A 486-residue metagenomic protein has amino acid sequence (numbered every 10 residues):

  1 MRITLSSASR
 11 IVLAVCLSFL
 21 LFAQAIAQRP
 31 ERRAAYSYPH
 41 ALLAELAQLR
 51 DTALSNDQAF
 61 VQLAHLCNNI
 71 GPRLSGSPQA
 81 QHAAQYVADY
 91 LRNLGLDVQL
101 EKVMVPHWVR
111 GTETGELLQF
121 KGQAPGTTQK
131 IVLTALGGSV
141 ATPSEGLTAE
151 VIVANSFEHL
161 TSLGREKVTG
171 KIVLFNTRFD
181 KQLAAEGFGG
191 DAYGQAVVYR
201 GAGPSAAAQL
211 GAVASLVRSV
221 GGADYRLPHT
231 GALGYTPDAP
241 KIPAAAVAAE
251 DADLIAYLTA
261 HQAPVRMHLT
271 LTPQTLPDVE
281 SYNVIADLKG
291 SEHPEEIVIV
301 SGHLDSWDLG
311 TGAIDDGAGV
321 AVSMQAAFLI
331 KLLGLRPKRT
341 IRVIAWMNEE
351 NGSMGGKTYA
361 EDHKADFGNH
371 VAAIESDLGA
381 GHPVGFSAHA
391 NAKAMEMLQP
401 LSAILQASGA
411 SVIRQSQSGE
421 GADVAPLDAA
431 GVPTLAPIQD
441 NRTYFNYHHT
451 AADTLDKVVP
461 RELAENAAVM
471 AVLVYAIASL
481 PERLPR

Functional and structural regions predicted by a protein language model:
V12-F22: Bacterial N-terminal signal peptides
R29-Y38, L42-A44, A64, N68-A185: Noncatalytic luminal/extracellular "stalk/propeptide" segments of secretory-pathway proteins
S37-S77, L227-A232, D305, D377-G381 (+1 more regions): N-terminal capping segment at the start of a domain
A44-E45, Q119-K121, V132-R165, L233-A313 (+1 more regions): Soluble metallo-hydrolase cores and metallopeptidase-like ectodomains found primarily in the secretory/periplasmic
L54, G122, S144, A149 (+5 more regions): Metal-dependent peptidase/peptidase-like ectodomains
V61, L329-M354, A373: Short helix-loop-beta-strand segments that form the rim/entrance of peptidase-like active sites
S77, Q129-P243, T311, V412-I413: Extracellular/luminal Protease-associated
F328, L332, F445-R486: His/Asp/Glu-rich mid-to-C-terminal helical/loop segments that flank catalytic regions of hydrolases
